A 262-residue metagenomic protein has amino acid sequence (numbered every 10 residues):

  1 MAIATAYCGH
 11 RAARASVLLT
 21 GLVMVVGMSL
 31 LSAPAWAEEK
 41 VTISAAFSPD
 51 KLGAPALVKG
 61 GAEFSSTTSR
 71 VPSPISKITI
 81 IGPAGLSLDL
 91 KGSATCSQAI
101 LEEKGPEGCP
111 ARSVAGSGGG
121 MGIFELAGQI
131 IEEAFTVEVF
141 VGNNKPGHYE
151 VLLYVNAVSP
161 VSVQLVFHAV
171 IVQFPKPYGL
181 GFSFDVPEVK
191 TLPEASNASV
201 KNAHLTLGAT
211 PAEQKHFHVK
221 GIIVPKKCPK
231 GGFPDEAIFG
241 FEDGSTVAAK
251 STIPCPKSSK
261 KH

Functional and structural regions predicted by a protein language model:
M1-R14: N-terminal secretory signal peptides that target proteins for export/translocation
S16-S29: Bacterial N-terminal signal peptides
M24-G27, A35-H262: Ser/Thr/Pro/Gly-rich, low-complexity intrinsically disordered stalk/linker tracts of secreted and surface-exposed
